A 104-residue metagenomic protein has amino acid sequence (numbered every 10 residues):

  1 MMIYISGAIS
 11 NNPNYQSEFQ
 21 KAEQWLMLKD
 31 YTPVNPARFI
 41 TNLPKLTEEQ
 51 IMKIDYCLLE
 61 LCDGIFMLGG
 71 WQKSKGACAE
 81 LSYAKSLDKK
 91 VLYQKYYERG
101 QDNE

Functional and structural regions predicted by a protein language model:
M1-E104: Conserved catalytic or regulatory cores that recognize and/or transform ribose-phosphate-containing ligands
